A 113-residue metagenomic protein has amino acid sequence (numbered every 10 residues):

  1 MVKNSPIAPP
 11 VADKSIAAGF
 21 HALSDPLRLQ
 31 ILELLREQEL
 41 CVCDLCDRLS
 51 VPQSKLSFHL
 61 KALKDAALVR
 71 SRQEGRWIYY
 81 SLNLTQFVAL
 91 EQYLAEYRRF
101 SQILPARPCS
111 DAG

Functional and structural regions predicted by a protein language model:
M1-S15, L84-G113: Amphipathic alpha-helical dimerization/coiled-coil segments that flank or bridge DNA-binding/regulatory modules
K14-S54, E74-F87: N-terminal helix-turn-helix DNA-binding core of bacterial DNA-binding proteins
E39-L40, K64, A95-R98: Residue-level detector of secondary-structure transition/capping positions
D47, K64-D65: Alpha-helical residues within the helix-turn-helix
L60-K61: Short, hydrophobic-biased segments on the C-terminal half of alpha helices that form "recognition helices"
D65-A66, E74: Mid-chain, well-packed structural core segment of small domains
